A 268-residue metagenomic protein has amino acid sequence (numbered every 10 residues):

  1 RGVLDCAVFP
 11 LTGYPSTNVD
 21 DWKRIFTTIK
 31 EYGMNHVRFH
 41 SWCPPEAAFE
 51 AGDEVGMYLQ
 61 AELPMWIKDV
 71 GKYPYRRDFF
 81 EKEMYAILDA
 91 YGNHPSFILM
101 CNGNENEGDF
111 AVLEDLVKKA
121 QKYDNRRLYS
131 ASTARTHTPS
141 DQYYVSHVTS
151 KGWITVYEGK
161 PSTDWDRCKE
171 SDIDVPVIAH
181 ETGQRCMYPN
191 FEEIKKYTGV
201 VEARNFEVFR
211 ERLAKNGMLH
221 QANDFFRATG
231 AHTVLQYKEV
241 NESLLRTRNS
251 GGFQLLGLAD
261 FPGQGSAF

Functional and structural regions predicted by a protein language model:
R1-I29, E50: N-terminal carbohydrate-binding accessory modules
D21-P45: Catalytic domains of carbohydrate-active enzymes, especially glycoside hydrolases
H36-A259, S266: Substrate-binding/catalytic cleft of secreted carbohydrate-active enzymes, primarily glycoside hydrolases
